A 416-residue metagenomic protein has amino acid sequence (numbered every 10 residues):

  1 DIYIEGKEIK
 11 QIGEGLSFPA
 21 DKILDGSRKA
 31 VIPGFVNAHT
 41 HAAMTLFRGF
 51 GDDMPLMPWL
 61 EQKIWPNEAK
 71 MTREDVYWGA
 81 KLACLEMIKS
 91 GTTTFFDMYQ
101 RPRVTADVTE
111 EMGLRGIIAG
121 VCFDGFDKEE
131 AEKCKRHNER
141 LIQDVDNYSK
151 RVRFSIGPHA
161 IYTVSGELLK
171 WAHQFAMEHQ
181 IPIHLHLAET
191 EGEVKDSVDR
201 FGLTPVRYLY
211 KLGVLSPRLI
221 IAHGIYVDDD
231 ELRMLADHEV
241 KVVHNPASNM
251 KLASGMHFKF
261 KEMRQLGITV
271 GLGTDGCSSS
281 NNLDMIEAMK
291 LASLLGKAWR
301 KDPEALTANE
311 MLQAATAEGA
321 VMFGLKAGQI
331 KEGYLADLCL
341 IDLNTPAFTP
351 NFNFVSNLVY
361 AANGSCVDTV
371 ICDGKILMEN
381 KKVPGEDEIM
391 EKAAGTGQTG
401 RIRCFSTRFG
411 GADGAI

Functional and structural regions predicted by a protein language model:
D1, E5, G15-L16, A315-I416: Active-site microenvironment of metallo-dependent hydrolases
D1-I32: Histidine-rich, glycine-flanked metal-binding segment
G34-T45, P182-E191: Histidine-centered catalytic micro-motifs
L46-W78, M112-D127, E132, E191-R218 (+2 more regions): Active-site gating loops and adjacent loop-to-helix segments of metal-dependent hydrolytic enzymes
R48-G113, K135-Y148, A394-Q398: Alpha-helical scaffold segments that flank or form the walls of functional sites
V104-I225, D230: Metal-coordinating catalytic core of metallo-dependent amide/deamination hydrolases
E191-L203, E231-A236, A253-M263, S280-K297 (+1 more regions): Histidine/acidic-residue-rich catalytic or RNA/ligand-binding cores of hydrolases and nuclease-related proteins
K211-R218, F260-T345, V359-N363, I371: His/Asp/Glu-enriched, well-ordered alpha-helical/loop segment that forms or immediately abuts the divalent-metal
